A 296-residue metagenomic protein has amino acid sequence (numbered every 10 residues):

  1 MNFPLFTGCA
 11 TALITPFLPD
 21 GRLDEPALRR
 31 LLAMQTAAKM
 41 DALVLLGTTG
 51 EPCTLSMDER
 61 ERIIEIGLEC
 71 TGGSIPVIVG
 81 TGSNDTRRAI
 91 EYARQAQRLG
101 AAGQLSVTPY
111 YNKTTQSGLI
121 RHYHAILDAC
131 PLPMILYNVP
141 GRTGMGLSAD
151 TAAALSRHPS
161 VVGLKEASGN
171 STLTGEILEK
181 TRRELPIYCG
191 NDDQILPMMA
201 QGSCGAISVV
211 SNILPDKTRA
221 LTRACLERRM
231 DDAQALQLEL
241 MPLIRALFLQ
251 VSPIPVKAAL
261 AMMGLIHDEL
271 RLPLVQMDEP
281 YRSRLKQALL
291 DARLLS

Functional and structural regions predicted by a protein language model:
F3-T11, P16-G144: Active-site beta->alpha loop and helix N-cap motifs at the rims of alpha/beta catalytic domains
L5-T15, M34, A38-M40, T49 (+2 more regions): C-terminal alpha-helical cap/extension of soluble enzyme domains
P19, E25, M57, A149 (+2 more regions): Alpha-helix N-capping/helix-start residues
D24, D85, I187, L249 (+1 more regions): Charged, low-complexity surface patches
L28, R60, I64, A89 (+7 more regions): A general structural signal for well-ordered alpha-helical segments in protein cores
A38, R62, I66-T71, Q95 (+9 more regions): Alpha-helical structural signal in soluble globular domains
L55-D58, E91, Q116-L119, L147-A149 (+4 more regions): Short secondary-structure transition/capping segments
D128, P140-F248: Catalytic alpha/beta core domains of metabolic enzymes, predominantly
